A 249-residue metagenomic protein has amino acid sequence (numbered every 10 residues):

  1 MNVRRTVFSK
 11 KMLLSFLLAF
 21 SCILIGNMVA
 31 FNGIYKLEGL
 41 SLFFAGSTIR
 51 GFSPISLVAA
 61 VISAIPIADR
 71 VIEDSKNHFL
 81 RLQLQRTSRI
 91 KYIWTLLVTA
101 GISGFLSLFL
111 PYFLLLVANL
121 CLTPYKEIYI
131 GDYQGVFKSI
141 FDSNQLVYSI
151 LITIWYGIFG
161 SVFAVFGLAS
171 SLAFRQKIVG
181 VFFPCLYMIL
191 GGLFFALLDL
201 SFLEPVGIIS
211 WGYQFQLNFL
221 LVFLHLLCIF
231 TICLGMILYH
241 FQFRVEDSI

Functional and structural regions predicted by a protein language model:
M1-L17: Aromatic- and glycine-rich beta-strand/loop motifs that create alpha-glucan
N2-T6, A169, A173, L227-I249: Junction motif at the cytosolic side of a transmembrane helix
K11-M12, S88-I90, W94, Q176-G180: Membrane-helix interface segments
S15-C22, K177-G191: Central hydrophobic cores of alpha-helical transmembrane segments in multi-pass integral membrane proteins
L18-M28, M188-I189, F223-Y239: Hydrophobic core of alpha-helical transmembrane segments in multi-pass integral membrane proteins
I23-D69, L97-L172, S210-L226: Secretory targeting signals
R70-S103: Helix-loop-helix units of permease transmembrane domains in multi-pass membrane transporters, especially ABC
C121-Y133, L186-L203: Juxtamembrane non-transmembrane "cap" segments at the membrane-aqueous interface of multi-pass membrane proteins
